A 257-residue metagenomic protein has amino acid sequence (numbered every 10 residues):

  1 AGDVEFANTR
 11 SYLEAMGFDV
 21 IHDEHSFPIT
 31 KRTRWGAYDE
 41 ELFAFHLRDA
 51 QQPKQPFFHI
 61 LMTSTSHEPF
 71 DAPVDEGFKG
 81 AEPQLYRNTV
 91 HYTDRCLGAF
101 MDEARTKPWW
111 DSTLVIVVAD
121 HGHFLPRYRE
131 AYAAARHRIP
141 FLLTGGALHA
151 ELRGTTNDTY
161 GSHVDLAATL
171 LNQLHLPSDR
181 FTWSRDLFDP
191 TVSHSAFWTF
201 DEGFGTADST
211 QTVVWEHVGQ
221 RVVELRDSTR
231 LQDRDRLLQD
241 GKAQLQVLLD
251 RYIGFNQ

Functional and structural regions predicted by a protein language model:
A1-H59, T63-K79, N88: Active-site-proximal alpha/beta segments of enzymes that process anionic O-linked groups
T33-E40, G80, Q84-H91, N157-V164 (+1 more regions): Soluble non-cytosolic domains of exported or imported proteins
A44, R48, Q84, N88-H91 (+3 more regions): Feature representing long, continuous alpha-helical segments
P53-H59, W109-V115, A207-Q211: Loop/turn elements at helix/coil->beta-strand transitions in domains of secreted/extracellular proteins
F58-I60, I116-V117, L142-L143, A196-W198: Structural recognition of the beta-strand scaffold that forms the well-ordered cores of secreted hydrolase catalytic
D71-G77, Y92-F100, T106-W109, R138-T144: Active-site neighborhood of glycoside hydrolase catalytic domains
Y92-A133, L171-P177: Metal-dependent active-site segment of extracytoplasmic phospho-/sulfohydrolases and closely related
H149-Q257: Membrane-interface soluble catalytic domains
